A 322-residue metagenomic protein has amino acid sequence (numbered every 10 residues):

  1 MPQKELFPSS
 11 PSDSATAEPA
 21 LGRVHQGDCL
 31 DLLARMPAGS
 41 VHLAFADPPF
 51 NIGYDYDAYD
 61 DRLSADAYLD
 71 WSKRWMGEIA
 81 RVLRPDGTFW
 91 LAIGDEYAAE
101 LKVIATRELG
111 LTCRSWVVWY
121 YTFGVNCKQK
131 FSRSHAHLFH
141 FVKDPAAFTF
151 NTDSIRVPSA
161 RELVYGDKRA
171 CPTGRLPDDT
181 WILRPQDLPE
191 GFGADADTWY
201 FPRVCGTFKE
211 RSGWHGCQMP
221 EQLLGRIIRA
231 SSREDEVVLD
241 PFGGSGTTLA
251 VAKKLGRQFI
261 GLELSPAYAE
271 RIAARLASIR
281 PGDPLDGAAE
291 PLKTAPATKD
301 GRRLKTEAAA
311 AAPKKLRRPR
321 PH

Functional and structural regions predicted by a protein language model:
P2-R271, K314-H322: Core catalytic lobe of class I
A267-H322: PRPP-dependent phosphoribosyltransferase catalytic core
